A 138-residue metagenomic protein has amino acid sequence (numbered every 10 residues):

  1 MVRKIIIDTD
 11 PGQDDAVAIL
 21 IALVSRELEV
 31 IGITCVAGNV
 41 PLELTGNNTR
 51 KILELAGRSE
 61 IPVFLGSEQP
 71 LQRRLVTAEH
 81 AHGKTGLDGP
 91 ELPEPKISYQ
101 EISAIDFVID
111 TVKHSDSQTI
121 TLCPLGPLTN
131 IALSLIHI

Functional and structural regions predicted by a protein language model:
V2-I5: Extreme N-terminal starter segment of soluble prokaryotic enzymes
I7, L65, T121-L125: General beta-strand structural signal in soluble alpha/beta enzymes
T9-I19: Di-metal (Zn2+ and/or Mg2+/Mn2+) metal-binding site signature of metallo-dependent hydrolases with the MBL/beta-CASP
G12, N39-V40, C123-I131: Gly/Ser/Thr-rich loops at beta-strand to alpha-helix junctions that form or flank small-molecule/cofactor-binding
V24-S115: Glycine-rich nucleotide/cofactor/substrate-binding loop typically near the N-terminus or early in the first domain
L71-R74, T129-L133: Short, well-ordered, mixed-charge alpha-helical segments that flank or form enzyme active sites
V108, V112-K113, I120-C123, P127-T129: Active-site-adjacent alpha/beta core region of enzyme catalytic domains
I136-I138: Conserved small/polar residues in nucleotide/adenosyl-binding loops
